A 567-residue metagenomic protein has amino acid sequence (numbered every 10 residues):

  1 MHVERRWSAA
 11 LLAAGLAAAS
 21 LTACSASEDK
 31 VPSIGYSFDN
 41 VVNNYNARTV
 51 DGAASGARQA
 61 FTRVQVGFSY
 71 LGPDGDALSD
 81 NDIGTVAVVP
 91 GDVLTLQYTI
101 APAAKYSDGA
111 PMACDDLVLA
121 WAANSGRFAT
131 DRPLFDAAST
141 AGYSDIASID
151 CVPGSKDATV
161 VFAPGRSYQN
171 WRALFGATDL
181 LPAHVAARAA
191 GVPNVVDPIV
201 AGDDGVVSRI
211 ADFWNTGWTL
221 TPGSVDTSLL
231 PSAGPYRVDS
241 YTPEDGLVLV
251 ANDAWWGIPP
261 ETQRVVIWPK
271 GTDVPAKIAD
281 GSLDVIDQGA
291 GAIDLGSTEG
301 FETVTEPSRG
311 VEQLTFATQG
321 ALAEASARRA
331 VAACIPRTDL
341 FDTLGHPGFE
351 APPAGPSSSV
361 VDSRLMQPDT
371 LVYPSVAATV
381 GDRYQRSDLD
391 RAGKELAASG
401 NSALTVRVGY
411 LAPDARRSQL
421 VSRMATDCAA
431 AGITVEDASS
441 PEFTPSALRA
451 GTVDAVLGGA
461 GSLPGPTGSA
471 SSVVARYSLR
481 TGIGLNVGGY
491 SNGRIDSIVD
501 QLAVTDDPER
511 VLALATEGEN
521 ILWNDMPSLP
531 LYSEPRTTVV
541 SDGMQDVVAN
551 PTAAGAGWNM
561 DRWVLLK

Functional and structural regions predicted by a protein language model:
S37-G91, A122: N-terminal lobe/hinge region of extracytoplasmic solute-binding protein
A137-N215: Surface-exposed binding/hinge segments that line and control ligand-binding clefts or catalytic entry sites
D179-G257: Gly/Pro-rich hinge or "lid" segments in bacterial periplasmic/extracellular proteins
Y241-G296: Ligand-site clamp/hinge motif
L322-V372, E519-P527: Periplasmic-binding protein-like
F341-L344, A351-A354, V380, E436-T444 (+2 more regions): Extracytoplasmic/peripheral linker and loop segments enriched in polar/acidic and small residues with frequent Thr/Pro
G348-A398, A412-R417: Structural transition elements
V540-K567: Long beta-strand-rich cores associated with HINT superfamily self-processing modules
